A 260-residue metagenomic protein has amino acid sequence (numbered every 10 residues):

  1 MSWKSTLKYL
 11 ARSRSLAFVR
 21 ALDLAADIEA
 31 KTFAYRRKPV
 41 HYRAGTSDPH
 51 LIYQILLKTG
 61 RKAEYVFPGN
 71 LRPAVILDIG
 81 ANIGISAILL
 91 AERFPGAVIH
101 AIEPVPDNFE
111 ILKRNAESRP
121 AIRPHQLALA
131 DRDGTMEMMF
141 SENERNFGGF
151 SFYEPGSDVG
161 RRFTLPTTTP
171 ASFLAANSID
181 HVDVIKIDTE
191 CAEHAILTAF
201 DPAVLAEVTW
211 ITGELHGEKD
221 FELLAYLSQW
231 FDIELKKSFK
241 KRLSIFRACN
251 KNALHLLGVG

Functional and structural regions predicted by a protein language model:
M1-G260: Phosphate/nucleotide-binding beta-alpha loop and adjacent structural elements of enzyme active sites
